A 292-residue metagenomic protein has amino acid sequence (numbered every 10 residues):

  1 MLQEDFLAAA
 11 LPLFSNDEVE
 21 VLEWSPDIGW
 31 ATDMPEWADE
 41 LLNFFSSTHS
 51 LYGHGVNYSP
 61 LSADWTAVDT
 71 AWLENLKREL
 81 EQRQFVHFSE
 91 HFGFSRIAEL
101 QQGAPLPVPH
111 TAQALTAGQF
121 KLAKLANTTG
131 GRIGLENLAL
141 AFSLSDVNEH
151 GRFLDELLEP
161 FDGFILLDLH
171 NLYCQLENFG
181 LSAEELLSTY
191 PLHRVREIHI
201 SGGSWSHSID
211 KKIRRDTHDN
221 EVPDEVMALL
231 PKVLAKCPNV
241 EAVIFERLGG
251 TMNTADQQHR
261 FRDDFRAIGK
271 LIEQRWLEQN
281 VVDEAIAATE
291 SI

Functional and structural regions predicted by a protein language model:
M1, E20-W24, H49-G55, F88-E90 (+4 more regions): Hydrophobic faces of well-ordered beta-strands that scaffold small-molecule active sites in alpha/beta enzyme cores
L2-A8, S25-A38, S59-T70, A141-N148 (+3 more regions): Acidic-and-aromatic substrate-binding clefts and catalytic sites of carbohydrate-active enzymes
L11-D17, P35-G53, T70-V86, A123-T128 (+3 more regions): Acidic (Asp/Glu)-rich catalytic clusters
A31-M34, W65-A67, P105-L115, Q175-N239 (+1 more regions): Gly/Pro-rich active-site loop or hairpin
V56, G203-S208, F245-T251: Active-site clefts of carbohydrate-active enzymes
D69-I165: Active-site acidic/histidine proton-transfer and metal-coordination neighborhood in alpha/beta enzyme cores
T129-D210: Acidic/histidine-rich catalytic cores of soluble enzymes
T254-A285: C-terminal helical cap(s) of enzyme catalytic domains, especially alpha/beta-barrels
